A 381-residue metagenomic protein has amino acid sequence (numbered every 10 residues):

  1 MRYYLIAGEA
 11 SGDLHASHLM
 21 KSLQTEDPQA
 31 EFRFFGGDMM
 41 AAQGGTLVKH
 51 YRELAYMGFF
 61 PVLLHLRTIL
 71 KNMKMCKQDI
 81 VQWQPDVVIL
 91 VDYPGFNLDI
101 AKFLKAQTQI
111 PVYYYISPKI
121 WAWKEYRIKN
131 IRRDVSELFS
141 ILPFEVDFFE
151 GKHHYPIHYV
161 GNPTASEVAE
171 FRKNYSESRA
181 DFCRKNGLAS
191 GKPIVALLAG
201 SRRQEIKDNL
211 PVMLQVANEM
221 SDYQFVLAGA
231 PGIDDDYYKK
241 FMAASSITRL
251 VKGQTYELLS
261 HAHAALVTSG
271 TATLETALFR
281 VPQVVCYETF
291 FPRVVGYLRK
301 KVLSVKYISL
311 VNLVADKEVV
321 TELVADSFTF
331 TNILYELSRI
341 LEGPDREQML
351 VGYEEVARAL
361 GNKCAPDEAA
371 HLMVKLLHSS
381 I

Functional and structural regions predicted by a protein language model:
M1-I381: Nucleotide-activated sugar donor-binding and catalytic core shared by glycosyltransferases and related lipid-linked
